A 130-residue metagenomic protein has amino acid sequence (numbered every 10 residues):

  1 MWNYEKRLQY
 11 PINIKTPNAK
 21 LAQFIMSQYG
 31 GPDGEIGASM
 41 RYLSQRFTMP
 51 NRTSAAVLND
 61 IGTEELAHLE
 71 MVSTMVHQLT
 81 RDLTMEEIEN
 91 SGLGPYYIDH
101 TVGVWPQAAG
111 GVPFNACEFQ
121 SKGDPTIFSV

Functional and structural regions predicted by a protein language model:
M1-V130: Non-heme di-metal
